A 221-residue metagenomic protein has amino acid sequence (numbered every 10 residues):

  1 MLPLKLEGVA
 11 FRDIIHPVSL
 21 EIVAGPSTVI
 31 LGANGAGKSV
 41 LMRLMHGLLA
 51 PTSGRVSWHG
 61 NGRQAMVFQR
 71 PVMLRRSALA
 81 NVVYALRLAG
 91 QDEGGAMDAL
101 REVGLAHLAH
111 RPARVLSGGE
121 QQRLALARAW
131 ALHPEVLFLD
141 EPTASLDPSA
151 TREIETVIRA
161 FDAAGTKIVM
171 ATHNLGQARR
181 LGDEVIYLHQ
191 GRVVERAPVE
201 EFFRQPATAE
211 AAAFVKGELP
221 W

Functional and structural regions predicted by a protein language model:
H46: Helix-to-loop junction immediately C-terminal to a conserved catalytic motif
E93-L108: Conserved ABC ATPase "signature" region
P112-L116, E120: Conserved ABC ATPase signature
L137-D140: Catalytic Walker B motif of ABC-type/P-loop ATPase nucleotide-binding domains
P148-A150: Helix N-cap at the start of a conserved alpha-helix in ABC-type nucleotide-binding domains
T172-H173: H-loop/switch region of ABC-family ATPase nucleotide-binding domains
